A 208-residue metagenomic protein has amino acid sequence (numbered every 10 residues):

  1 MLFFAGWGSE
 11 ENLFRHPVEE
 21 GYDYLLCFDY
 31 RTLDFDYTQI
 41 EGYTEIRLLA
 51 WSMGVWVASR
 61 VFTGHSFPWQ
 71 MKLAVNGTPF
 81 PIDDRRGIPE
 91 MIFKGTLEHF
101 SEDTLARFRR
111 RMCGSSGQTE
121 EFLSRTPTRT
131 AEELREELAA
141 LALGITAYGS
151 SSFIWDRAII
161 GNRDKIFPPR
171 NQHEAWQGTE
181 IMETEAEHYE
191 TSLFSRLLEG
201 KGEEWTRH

Functional and structural regions predicted by a protein language model:
M1-T44, P79-F80: Active-site catalytic motif of lipid deacylating hydrolases and related acyltransferases
H16, I154, K165-G178: Short alpha-helix in the alpha/beta-hydrolase fold that links the catalytic acid
L49-A58: Gly/Ala-rich beta-loop-alpha elbow adjacent to hydrolase catalytic centers
T63-H99, P127, E136-A139, F194-L198: Flexible "cap/lid" loop of the alpha/beta hydrolase fold
E102-A142: Conserved alpha/beta-hydrolase catalytic His-Asp/Glu region
A158-I160, D164: Short beta-strand/loop motif that positions the catalytic acidic residue of the alpha/beta-hydrolase fold
G178-H208: Catalytic active-site module of serine/aspartate enzymes centered on a nucleophile-bearing elbow/loop
